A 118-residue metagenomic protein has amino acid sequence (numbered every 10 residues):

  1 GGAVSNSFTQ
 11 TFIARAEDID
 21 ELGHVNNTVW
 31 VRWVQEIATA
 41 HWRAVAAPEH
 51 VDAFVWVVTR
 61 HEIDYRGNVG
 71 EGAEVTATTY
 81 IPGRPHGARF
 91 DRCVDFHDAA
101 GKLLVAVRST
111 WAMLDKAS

Functional and structural regions predicted by a protein language model:
G2-R60, L114-S118: Hot-dog-fold acyl-thioester-processing enzymes
V4-Q10, Y65-E74, I81-S118: HotDog/MaoC-like acyl-thioester-processing domains
G23-W30, A77-P85: Short charge-dense sequence patches
T59, T76-A77: Short Pro/Gly-enriched beta-strand edge/turn motifs at strand-loop
